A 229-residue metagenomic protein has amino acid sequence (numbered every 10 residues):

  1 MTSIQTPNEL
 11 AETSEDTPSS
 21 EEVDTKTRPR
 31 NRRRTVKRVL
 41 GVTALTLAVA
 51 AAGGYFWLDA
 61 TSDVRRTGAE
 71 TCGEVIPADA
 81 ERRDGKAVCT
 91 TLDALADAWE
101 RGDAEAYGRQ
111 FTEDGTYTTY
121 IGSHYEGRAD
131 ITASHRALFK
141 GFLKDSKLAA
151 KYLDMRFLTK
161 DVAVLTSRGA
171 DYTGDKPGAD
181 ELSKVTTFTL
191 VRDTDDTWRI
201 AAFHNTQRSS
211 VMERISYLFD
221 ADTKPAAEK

Functional and structural regions predicted by a protein language model:
M1-D16: N-terminal acidic, proline/glycine-rich, low-complexity intrinsically disordered segments
T2-I4, R38-V42, A51-E113, L218-K229: Short, low-complexity N-terminal intrinsically disordered segments enriched in polar/charged residues
P18-R32: Juxtamembrane low-complexity tails/linkers enriched in Ser/Thr-Pro and polybasic
R30-L45: N-terminal Sec-pathway targeting helices
T67, R192-D195, R199-K229: Low-complexity, intrinsically disordered terminal/linker segments enriched in charged and Gly/Pro repeats
L95, Y107-G108, G115, G127 (+3 more regions): Hydrophobic pocket/interface hotspot
T116-E126, K140-K144: A short gly/proline-enriched turn/hairpin at secondary-structure junctions
A133-G178: Surface-exposed, charged secondary-structure patches
